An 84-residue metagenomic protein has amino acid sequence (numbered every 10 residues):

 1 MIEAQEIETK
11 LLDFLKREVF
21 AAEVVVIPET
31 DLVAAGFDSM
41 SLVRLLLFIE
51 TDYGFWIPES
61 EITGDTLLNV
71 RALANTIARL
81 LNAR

Functional and structural regions predicted by a protein language model:
M1-V24, N75-R84: Thiotemplate assembly-line natural product biosynthesis machinery
E6, D31, A72: Residue-level recognition of oxygen-bearing side chains
K16-A35, G54-T63, R84: Phosphopantetheine carrier-protein modules
A34, T51, N69: Short Asp/Glu-rich motifs
S39: Catalytic nucleophile serine of serine hydrolases, specifically the conserved "nucleophile elbow" pentapeptide
L42-T66: Phosphopantetheinylated carrier protein domains
L68-N75: Short, cationic-aromatic polyanion-contact patches
